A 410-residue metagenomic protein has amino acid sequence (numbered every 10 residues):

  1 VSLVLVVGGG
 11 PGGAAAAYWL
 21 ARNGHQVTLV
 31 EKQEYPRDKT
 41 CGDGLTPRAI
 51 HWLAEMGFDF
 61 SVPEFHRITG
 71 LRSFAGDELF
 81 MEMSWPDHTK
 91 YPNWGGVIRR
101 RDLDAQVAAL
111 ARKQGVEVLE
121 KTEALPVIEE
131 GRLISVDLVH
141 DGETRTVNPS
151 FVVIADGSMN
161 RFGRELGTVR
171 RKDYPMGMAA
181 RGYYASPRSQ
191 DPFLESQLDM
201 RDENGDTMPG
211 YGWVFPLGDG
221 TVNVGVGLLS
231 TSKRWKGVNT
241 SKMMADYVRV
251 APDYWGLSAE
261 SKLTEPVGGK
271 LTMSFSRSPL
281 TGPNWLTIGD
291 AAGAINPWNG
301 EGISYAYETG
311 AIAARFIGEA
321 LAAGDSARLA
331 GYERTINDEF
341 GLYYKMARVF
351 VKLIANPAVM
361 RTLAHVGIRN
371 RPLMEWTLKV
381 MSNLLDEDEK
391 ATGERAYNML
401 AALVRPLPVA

Functional and structural regions predicted by a protein language model:
V1-G12: Beta1/beta-strand and adjacent pyrophosphate-binding region of the FAD-binding site in flavoprotein oxidoreductases
V7, A21-C41: Glycine-rich FAD pyrophosphate-binding loop
G12, Y35, M159: Conserved Rossmann-like nucleotide-cofactor binding loop
E34-M56: Conserved N-terminal glycine-rich FAD pyrophosphate-binding loop of Rossmann-like flavoproteins
I50, A54-A105: A conserved beta-strand/loop capping segment in the N-terminal third of enzymes that catalyze redox or closely related
L110-W255: Predominantly flavin-linked oxidoreductase catalytic cores and closely associated redox partners
S232-F316, A322: FAD/FMN-dependent oxidoreductases across multiple families
G318-A410: C-terminal helical "tail/cap" subdomain of flavin- and related membrane-associated enzymes
